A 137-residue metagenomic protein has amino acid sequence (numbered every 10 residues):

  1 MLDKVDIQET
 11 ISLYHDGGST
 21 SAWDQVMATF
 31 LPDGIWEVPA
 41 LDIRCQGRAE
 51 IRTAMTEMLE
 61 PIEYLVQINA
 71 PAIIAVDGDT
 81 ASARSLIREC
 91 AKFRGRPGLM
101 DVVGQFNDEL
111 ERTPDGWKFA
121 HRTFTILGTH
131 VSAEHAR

Functional and structural regions predicted by a protein language model:
M1-P32: Short, low-complexity N-terminal intrinsically disordered segments enriched in polar/charged residues
V5, A22, V76-G78, A136-R137: Flexible low-complexity loop/turn motifs enriched in small/helix-breaking residues
W23-R88: A solvent-exposed, acidic/Ser-Thr-rich amphipathic alpha-helical stretch
F30, W36, T129-V131, H135-R137: Outer-membrane beta-barrel domain signature
Q67-N69, D101-F106: Short, surface-exposed coil-to-beta transition loops
S82, V103-A133: Short beta-strand edge/turn micro-motifs at domain boundaries
C90-L99, T129: Short, cysteine-centered beta-strand-loop-beta hairpins and adjacent loop/turn segments enriched in charged/polar
